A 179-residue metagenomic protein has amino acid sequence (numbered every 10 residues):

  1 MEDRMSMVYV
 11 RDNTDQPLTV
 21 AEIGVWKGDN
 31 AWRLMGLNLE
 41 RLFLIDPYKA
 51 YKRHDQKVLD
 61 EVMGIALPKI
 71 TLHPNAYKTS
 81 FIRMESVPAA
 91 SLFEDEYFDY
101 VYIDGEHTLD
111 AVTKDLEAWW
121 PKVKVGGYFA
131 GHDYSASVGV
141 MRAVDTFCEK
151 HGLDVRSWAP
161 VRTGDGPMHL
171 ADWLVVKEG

Functional and structural regions predicted by a protein language model:
R4-G179: S-adenosylmethionine/decaboxylated-SAM
